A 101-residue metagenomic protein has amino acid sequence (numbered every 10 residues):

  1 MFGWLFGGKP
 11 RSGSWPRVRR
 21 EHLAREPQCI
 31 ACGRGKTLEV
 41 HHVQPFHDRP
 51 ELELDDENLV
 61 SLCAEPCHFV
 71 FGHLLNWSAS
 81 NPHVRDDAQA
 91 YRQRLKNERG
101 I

Functional and structural regions predicted by a protein language model:
M1-R17, G33-K36, A79-I101: A boundary/linker detector
W4, N58, H73-L74, R94: Acidic/proline-rich low-complexity IDRs
S14-H41, C63-E65: Short cysteine-rich loop/turn motifs with clustered Cys
E26, P45-F46, G72, W77: Alpha-helical and His/Cys-centered functional microenvironments
T37, L59-D87: Short Cys/His-centered divalent metal-binding micro-motifs
Q44-V60: Short linker/helix segments within small regulatory modules
H47, L54, H68, A88-L95: Short alpha-helical interface elements
